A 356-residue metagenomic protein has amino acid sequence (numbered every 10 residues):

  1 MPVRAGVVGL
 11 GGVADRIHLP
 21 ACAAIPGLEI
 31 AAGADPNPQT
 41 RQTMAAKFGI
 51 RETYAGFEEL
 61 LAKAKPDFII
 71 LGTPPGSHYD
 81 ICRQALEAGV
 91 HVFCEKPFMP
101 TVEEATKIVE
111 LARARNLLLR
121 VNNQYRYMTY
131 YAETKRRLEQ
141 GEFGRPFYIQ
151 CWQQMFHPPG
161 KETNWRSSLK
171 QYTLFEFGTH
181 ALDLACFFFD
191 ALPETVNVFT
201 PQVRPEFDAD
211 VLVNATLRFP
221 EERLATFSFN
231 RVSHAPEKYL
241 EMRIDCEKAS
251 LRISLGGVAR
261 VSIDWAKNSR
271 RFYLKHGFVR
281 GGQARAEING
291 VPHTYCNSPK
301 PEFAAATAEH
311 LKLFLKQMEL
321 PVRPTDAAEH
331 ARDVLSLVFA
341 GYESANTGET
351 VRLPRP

Functional and structural regions predicted by a protein language model:
M1-F48: N-terminal Rossmann-like dinucleotide-binding module
A14, Y54, C94, L119-V121 (+3 more regions): Hydrophobic residues in well-ordered beta-strands that form the structural core
I50-R51, A88-V90, R115-L117, R223: A short helix->loop->beta-strand "cap" motif at the edges of active sites that frequently abuts
E52-L111, A306: Beta-loop-alpha module in the N-terminal Rossmann-like domain of NAD(P)-dependent dehydrogenases, especially those
K107-Y125, G144-I149: Rossmann-fold dehydrogenase core element
L117, G144-Y148, E343-P356: C-terminal capping/lid region of NAD(P)-dependent oxidoreductase domains
Q124, R243, E247-E329, P356: C-terminal glycine/acidic-rich active-site capping loop/insertion
Y125-F207, N214, G348: Predominantly a Rossmann-like dinucleotide-binding segment in NAD(P)-dependent oxidoreductases
